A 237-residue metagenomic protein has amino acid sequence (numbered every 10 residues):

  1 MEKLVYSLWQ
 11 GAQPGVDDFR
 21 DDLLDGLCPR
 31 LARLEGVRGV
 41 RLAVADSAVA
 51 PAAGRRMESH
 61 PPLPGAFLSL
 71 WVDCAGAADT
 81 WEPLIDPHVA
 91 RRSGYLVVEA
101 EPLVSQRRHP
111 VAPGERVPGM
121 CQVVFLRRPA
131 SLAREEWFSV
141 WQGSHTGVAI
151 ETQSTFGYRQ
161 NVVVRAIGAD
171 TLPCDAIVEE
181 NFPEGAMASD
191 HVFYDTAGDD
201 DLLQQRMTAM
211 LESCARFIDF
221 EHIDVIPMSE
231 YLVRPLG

Functional and structural regions predicted by a protein language model:
M1-G237: Macromolecular interaction modules
